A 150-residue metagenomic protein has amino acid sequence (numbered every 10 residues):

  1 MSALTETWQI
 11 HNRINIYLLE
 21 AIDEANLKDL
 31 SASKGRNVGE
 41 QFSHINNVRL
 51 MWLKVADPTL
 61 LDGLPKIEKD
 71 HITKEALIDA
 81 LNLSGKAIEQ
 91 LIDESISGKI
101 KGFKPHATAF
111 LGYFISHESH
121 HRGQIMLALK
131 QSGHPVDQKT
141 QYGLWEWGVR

Functional and structural regions predicted by a protein language model:
M1-S2: Short, low-complexity N-terminal intrinsically disordered segments enriched in polar/charged residues
T5-L19, E24-K66, F103-R150: Short, contiguous alpha-helical
K54-V55, T59-I92: Helix-adjacent hinge/juxtasegments
L91-K104: Acidic catalytic patch
